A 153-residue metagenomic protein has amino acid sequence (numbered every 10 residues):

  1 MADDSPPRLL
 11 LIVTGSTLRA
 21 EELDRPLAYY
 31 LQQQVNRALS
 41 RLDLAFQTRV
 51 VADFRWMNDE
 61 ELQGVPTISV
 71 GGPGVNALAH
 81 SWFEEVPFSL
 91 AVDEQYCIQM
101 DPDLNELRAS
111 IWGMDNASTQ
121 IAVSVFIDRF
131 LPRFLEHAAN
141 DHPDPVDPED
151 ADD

Functional and structural regions predicted by a protein language model:
M1-D153: Solvent-exposed alpha-helical segments and adjacent loops that form catalytic or protein-interaction surfaces
